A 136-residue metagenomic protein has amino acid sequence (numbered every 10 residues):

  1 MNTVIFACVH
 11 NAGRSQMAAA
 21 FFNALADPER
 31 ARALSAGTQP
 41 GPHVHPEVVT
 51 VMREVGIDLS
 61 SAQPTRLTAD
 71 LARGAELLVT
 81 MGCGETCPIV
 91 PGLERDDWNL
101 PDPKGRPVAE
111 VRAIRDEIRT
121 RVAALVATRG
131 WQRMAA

Functional and structural regions predicted by a protein language model:
M1-T68: Conserved active-site segments centered on acidic
N11, M52, L78-V79, I118: Conserved small-residue
A72-G74: Alpha-helix C-terminal capping/helix-to-coil transition sites in glycosyltransferase folds
L77, C83-A136: Phosphate-binding/catalytic loops
